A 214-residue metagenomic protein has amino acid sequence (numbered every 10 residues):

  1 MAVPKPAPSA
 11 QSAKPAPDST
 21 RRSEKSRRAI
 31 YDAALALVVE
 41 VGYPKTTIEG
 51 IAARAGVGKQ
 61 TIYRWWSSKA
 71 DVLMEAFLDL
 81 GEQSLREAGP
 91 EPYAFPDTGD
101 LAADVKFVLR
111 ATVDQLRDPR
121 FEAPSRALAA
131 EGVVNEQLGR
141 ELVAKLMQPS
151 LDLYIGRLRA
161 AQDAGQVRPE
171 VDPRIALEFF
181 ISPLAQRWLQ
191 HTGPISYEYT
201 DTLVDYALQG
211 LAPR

Functional and structural regions predicted by a protein language model:
M1-P17, A103, F107-V108, Q148 (+5 more regions): C-terminal peripheral helix-coil segments that are non-catalytic and often amphipathic
M1-V41, K45-G56, W65-M74: Basic, helix-initiating cap at the start of DNA-binding domains
Y31, V38, T47-I48, G58-K59 (+7 more regions): Amphipathic alpha-helical segments enriched in hydrophobic/aromatic and basic residues that form the DNA-contacting
W65-W66, L142, A185-Q186: Tryptophan-centric aromatic hotspots in well-structured domains and transmembrane helices
G89-E122: Hydrophobic alpha-helical connector segments
A103, D114-A123, A127, E136-D163: Amphipathic alpha-helical packing segments from all-alpha helical-bundle domains
